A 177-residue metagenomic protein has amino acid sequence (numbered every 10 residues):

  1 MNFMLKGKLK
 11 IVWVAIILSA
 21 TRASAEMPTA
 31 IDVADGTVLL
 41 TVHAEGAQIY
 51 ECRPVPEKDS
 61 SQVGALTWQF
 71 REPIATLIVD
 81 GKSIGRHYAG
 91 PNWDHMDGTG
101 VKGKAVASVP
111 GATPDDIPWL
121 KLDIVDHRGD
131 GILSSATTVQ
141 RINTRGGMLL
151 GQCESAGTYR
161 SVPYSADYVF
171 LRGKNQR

Functional and structural regions predicted by a protein language model:
N2-V12: Bacterial N-terminal signal peptides that target proteins for export
I11-A20: Bacterial N-terminal signal peptides
E26-E51, P56-R177: Primary mode marks residue(s) on the alpha4-beta5-alpha5 output face of response regulator receiver
